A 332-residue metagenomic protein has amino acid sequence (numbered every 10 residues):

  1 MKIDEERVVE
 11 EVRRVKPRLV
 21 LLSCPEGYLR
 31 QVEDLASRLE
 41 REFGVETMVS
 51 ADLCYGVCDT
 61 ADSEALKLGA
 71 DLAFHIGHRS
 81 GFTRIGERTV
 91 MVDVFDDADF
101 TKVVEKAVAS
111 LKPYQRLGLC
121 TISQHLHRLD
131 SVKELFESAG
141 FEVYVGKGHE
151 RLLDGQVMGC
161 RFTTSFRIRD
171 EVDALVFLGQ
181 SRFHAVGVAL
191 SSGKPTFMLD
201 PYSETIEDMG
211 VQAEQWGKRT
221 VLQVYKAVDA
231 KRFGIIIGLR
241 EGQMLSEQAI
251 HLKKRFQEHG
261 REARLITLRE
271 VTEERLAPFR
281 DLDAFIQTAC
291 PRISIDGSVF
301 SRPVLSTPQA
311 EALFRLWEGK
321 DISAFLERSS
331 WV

Functional and structural regions predicted by a protein language model:
K2-R7, V12, P17-D208, Q212-Q215 (+2 more regions): The feature marks the mature, well-folded catalytic cores of soluble enzymes
R7-L19, D229, G319-V332: Iron-sulfur (Fe-S) cluster-binding modules
E46-T47, H259-L265: Short beta-strand/loop segments at the ligand-binding rim of alpha/beta enzyme cores
L72, R269-A284, C290, I295 (+1 more regions): Asparagine-biased alpha-helical interface segments
H78-S80, Q180-F183, R240-E241, C290-I293 (+2 more regions): Short glycine-rich anion-binding loops that position phosphate/pyrophosphate groups of nucleotides and phosphorylated
F95, Y202-I206, P291-V332: Peripheral docking tails and interdomain loops at the edges of cofactor- or intermediate-handling domains
V172-D173, K231-F233, L282-D283: Short, surface-exposed beta-edge/turn micro-motifs
F183-E262, E270-F279: Redox- and metal-dependent alpha/beta enzyme cores, enriched for Fe-S-associated oxidoreductases and cofactor-handling
